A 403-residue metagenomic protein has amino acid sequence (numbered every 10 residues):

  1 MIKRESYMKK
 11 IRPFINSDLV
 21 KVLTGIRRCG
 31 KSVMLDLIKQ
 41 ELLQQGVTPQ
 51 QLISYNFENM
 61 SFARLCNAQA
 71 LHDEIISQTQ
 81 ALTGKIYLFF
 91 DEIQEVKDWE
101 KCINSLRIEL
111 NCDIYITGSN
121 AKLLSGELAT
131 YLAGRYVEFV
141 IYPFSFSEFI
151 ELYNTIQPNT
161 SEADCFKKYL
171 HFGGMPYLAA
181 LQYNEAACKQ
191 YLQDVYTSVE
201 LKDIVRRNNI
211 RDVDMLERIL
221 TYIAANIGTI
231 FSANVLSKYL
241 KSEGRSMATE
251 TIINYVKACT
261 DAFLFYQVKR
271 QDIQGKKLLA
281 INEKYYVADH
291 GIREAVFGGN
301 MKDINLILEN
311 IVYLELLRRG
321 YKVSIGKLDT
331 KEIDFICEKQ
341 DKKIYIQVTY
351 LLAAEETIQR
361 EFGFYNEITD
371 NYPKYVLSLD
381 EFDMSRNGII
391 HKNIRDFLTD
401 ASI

Functional and structural regions predicted by a protein language model:
I2-N16: Pre-Walker A adenine-sensing motif
L23: Hydrophobic anchor at the beta1->P-loop junction of P-loop NTPases
K31: Conserved lysine of the Walker
M34, I38: Hydrophobic positions on the alpha1 helix immediately C-terminal to the Walker A/P-loop
S54-G84: Short glycine-rich substrate-engagement loop in P-loop NTPases that contacts/grips substrate
S119-A121, G126-I230: Interdomain motor-coupling "hinge/lid" segment immediately C-terminal to the ATP-binding subdomain of NTP-driven enzymes
Y183-K343: Accessory nucleic acid-recognition modules appended to NTPase machines
G326, Y350-R395: Catalytic cores of nucleic-acid endonucleases
